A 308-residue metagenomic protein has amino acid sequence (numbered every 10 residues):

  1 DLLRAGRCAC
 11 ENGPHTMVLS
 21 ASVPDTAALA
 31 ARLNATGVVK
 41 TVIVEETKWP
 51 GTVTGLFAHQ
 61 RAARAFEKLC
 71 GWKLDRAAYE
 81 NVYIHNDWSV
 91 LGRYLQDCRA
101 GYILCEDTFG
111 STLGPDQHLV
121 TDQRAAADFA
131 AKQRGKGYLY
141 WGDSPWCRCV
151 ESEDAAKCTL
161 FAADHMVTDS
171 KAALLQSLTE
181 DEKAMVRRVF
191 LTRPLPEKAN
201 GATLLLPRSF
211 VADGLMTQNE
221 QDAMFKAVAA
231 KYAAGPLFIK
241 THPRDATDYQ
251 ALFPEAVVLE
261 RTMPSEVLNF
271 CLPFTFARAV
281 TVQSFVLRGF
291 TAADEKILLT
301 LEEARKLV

Functional and structural regions predicted by a protein language model:
D1-G142, F270, F285-G289: Active-site and donor-binding regions of nucleotide-sugar-utilizing enzymes
A5-A9, E260-S265: Catalytic phosphate/metal-binding cores of nucleic-acid and nucleotide-processing enzymes, i.e., regions that mediate
H15-S20, E80-N86, Y102-L104, Y140 (+5 more regions): Short, hydrophobic beta-strand segments that form beta-sheet elements in well-ordered domains
V23-A31, L91-G92, T112-L113, D213-G214 (+2 more regions): Short, charged/polar "capping" segments at the starts of alpha-helices and the immediately preceding loops
E45, A233-T262: Catalytic donor nucleotide-activated moiety binding site of glycosyltransferases and closely related
L91-R93, S265-V308: A donor-sugar binding/catalytic signature common to diverse glycosyltransferases and related nucleotide-sugar
L119-G201: A nucleotide-sugar donor-handling region in carbohydrate enzymes
M185-P194, A199-T241, D245: Conserved catalytic-core segment of nucleotide-activated headgroup transferases in glycan assembly
